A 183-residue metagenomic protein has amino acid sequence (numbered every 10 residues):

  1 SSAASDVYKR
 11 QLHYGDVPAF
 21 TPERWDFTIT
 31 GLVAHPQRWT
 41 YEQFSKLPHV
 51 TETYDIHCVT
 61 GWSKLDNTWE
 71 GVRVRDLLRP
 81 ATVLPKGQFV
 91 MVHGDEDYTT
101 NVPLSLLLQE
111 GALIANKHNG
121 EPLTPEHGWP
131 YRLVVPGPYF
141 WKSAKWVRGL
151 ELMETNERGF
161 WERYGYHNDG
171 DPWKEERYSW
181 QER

Functional and structural regions predicted by a protein language model:
S1-Y8: Short, small-residue-biased leader/transition segments that mark boundaries at the very start of proteins
R10-Y14: N-terminal post-signal-peptidase region of extra-cytosolic proteins
V17-T68: A glycine-rich, hydrophobic loop/mini-helix early in the fold
R24-D26, T53, G71, G87-F89 (+2 more regions): Extracellular structured ligand-interaction cores
V50-V102: Mid-length scaffold segments of soluble, non-membrane domains
R73, L113-K117, P122-T155: Active-site scaffold segments
K86-P122, R132: A contiguous pocket-lining binding segment that forms or flanks enzyme active sites
L150-E151, N156-R183: Low-complexity, Gly/Ser/Thr/Pro-rich intrinsically disordered linker/tail segments
